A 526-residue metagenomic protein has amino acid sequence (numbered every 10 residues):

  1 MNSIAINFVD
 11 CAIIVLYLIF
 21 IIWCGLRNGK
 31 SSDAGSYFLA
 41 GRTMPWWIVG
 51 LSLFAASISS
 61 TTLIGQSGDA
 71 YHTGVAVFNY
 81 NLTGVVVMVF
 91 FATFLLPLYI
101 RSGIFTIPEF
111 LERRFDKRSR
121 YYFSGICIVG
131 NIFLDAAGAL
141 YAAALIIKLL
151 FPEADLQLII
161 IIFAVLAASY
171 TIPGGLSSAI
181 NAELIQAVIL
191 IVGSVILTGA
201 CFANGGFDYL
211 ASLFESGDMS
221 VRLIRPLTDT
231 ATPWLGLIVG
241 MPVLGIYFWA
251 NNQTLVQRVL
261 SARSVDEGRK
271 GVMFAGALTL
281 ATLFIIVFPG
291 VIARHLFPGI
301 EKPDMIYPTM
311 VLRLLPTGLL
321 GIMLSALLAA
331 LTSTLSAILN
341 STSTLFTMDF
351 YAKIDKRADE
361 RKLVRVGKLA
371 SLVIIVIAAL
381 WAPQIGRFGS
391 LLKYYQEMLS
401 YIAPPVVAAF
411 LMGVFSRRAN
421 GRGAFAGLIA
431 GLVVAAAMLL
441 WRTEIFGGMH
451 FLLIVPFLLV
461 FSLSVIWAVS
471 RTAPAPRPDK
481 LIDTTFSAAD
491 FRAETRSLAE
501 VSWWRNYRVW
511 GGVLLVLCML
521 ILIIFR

Functional and structural regions predicted by a protein language model:
M1-R526: Membrane-embedded helix-loop-helix hairpins and adjacent transmembrane boundary segments in multi-pass transporters
